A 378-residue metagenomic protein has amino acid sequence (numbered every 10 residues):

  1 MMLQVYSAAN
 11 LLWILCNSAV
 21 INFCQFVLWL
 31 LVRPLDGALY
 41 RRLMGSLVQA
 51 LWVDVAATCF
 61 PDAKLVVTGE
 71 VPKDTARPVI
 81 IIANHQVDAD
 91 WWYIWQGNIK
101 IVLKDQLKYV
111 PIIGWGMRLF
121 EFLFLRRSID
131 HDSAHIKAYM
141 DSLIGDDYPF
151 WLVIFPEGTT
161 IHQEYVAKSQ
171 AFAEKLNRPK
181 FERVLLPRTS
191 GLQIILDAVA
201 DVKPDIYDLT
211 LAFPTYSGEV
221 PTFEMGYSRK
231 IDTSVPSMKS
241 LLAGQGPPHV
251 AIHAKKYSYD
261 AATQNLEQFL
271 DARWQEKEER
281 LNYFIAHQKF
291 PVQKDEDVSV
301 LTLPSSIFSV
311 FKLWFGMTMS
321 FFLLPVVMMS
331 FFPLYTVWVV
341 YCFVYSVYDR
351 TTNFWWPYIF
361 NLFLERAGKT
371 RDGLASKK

Functional and structural regions predicted by a protein language model:
M1-N22, S299-W356: Alpha-helical bilayer-embedded segments of polytopic membrane proteins, i.e., transmembrane/intramembrane helices
M1-V79, Y93: Membrane-anchoring hydrophobic helices of lipid-metabolizing enzymes
F26, E70, Q106, E157 (+4 more regions): Generic structural motif
V32-G37, I129, N177, F331-F332: Short, solvent-exposed helix-helix connector turns and helix-capping sites enriched in acidic/polar residues
R42, S46, D130, E182 (+1 more regions): Charge-dense, low-complexity intrinsically disordered segments
C59-D232: Soluble catalytic domains of membrane acyltransferases
Y148, A173-L313, Y345, D349 (+1 more regions): Catalytic lobes of large eukaryotic enzymes
